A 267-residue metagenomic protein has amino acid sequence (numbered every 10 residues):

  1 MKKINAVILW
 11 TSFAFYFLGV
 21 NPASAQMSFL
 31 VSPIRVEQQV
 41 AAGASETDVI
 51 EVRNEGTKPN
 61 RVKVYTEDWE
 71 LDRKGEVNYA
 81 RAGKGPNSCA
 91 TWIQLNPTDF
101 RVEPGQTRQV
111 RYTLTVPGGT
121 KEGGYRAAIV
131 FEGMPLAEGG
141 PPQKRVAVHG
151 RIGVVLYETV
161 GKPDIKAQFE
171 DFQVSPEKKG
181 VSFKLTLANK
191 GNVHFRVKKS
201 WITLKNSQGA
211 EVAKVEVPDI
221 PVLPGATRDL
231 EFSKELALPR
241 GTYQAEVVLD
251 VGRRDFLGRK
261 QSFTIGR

Functional and structural regions predicted by a protein language model:
I8-G19: Bacterial N-terminal signal peptides
Q26-N60, P97-D99, A167-K184: Beta-sheet-dominated interaction scaffolds and their linkers
M27-P33, T57-Y112, K198-I202, N206-V212: Surface-exposed binding patches on compact interaction domains or structured appendages
V36-Q39, N96-V102, Q173, E216-V222 (+2 more regions): Beta-strand-rich interaction surfaces with strong enrichment in secreted/lumenal proteins
T47-E51, R61-V64, Q94-A137: Ligand-binding face of N-terminal immunoglobulin V-set domains in extracellular IgSF glycoproteins
G56-K58, G118, P135, N189-H194 (+3 more regions): Short, acidic/polar linear motifs in exposed loop/turn regions
F100-R108, D219-T227, D255, I265-R267: Short proline/glycine- and polar residue-rich coil/turn motifs
Y125, I129, G241-V247: A short tyrosine-centered beta-strand micro-motif
